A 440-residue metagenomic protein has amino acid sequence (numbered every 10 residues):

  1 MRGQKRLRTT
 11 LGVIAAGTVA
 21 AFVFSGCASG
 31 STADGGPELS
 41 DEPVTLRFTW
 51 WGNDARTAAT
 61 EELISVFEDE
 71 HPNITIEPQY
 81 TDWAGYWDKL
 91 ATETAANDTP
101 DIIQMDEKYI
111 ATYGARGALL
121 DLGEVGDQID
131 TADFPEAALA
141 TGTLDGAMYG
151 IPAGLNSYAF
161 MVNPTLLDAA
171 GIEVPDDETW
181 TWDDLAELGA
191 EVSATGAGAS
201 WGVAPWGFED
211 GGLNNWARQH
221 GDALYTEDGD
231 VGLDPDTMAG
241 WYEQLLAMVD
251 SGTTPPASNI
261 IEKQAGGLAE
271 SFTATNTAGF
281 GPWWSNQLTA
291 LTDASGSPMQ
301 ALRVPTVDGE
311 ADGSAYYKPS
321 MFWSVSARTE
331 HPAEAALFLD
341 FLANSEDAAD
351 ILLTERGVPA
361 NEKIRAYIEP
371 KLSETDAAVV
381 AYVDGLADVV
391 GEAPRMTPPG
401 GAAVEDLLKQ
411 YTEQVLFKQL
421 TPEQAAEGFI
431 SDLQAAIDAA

Functional and structural regions predicted by a protein language model:
M1-R47, D69, E427, S431-A440: Short, low-complexity disordered leader/linker segments with a strong preference for bacterial N-terminal type II
G3, V380-D432: C-terminal capping/gating helix-and-loop segments adjacent to ligand/active sites or protein-protein/ligand interfaces
E38, L120-F134, D177-E178, W201-V203 (+5 more regions): Short, solvent-exposed loop/beta-turn-alpha elements that line the ligand-binding surface or hinge of extracytoplasmic
E62, V66-F134, D168-G171, E270-F280 (+3 more regions): Extracytoplasmic "Venus flytrap"/periplasmic binding protein-like
D69, D127, G142-G211, D222-N259 (+5 more regions): Helix-loop-helix "hinge/cap" segment bordering the ligand-binding cleft or interdomain interface
E107-S157, Q300-L302, L372, A377 (+1 more regions): Hinge/lid segment of periplasmic solute-binding proteins
G212, E243-E334: Extracytoplasmic/periplasmic substrate-binding proteins
N286-T289, M321, V325-A402: Mature extracytoplasmic/periplasmic domains
